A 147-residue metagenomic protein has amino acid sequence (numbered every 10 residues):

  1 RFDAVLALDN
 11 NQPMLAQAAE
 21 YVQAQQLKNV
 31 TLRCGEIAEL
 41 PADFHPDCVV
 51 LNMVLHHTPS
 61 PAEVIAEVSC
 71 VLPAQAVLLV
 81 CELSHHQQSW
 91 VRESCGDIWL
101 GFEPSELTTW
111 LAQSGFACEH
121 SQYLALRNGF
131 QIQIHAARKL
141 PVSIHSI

Functional and structural regions predicted by a protein language model:
R1-E39: Class I SAM-dependent methyltransferase SAM/SAH-binding core
P46-D47: Local beta-strand N-terminus motif with an aromatic residue
V50: A conserved beta-strand element that flanks and buttresses the S-adenosyl-L-methionine
M53-V54: Short catalytic micro-motifs in class I SAM-dependent methyltransferases
P59-E63, Q88: Short N-terminal helix/helix-N-cap motif within the alpha/beta-hydrolase-1
A62-V77: A short glycine-rich, Lys/Arg-flanked "PGG" loop and its adjoining helix->strand segment in the class I
L79-A136: C-terminal alpha-helical "lid/dimerization" subdomain adjacent to the S-adenosyl-L-methionine
H135-I147: C-terminal lobe and adjacent flexible extensions of AdoMet/dcAdoMet transferase-like proteins
